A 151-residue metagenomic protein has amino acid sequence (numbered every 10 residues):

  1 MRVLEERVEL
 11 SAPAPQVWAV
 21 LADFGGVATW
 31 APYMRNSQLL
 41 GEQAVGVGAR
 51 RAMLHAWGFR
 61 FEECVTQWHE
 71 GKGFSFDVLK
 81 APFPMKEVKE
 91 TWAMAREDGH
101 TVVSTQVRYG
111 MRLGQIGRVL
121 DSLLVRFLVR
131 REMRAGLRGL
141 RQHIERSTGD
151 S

Functional and structural regions predicted by a protein language model:
M1-G41, G139, D150-S151: Hydrophobic ligand-binding cavity/cleft-lining segments
V3-E5, F59-E63, K86-E90: Short, surface-exposed coil-to-beta transition loops
A14-P15, T66-G71, A93-V102: A short, structured loop/turn motif at beta-sheet edges
V17-L21, V27, R51, V65 (+3 more regions): Hydrophobic pocket/interface hotspot
V27-A28, P32-Y33, S37-Q43, F61 (+3 more regions): Anionic, Ser/Thr-rich low-complexity intrinsically disordered regions
A49-A56, S75-A81: Short beta-strand segments that buttress and anchor functional surface loops
K80-R134, S151: Beta-strand/loop substructures that line and gate deep hydrophobic ligand-binding cavities in soluble
